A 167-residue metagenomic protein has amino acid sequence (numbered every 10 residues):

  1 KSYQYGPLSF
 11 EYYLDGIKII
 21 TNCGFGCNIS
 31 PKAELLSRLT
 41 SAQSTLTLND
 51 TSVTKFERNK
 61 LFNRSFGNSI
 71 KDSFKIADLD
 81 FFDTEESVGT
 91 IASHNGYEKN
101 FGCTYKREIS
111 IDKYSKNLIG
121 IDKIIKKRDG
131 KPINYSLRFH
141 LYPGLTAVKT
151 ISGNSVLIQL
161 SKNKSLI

Functional and structural regions predicted by a protein language model:
K1-T146: Catalytic and substrate-binding regions of extracellular carbohydrate-active enzymes, especially polysaccharide lyases
I133-I167: Polysaccharide-binding surfaces and accessory modules of carbohydrate-active proteins
